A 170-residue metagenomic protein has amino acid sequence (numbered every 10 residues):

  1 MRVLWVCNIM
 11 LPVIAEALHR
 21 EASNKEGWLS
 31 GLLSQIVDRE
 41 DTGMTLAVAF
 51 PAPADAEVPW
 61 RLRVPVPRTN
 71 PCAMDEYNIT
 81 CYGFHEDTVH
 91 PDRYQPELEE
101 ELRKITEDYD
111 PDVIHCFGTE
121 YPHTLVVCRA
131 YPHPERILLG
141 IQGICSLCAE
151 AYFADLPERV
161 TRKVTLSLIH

Functional and structural regions predicted by a protein language model:
M1-R68, T80: N-terminal subdomain of nucleotide-sugar transferases
V3-L4, V113, Y131-S167: Active-site proximal beta-strand in glycosyltransferases
N8, E86, G118, I141-C145: Histidine-centered beta-alpha loop that forms part of the nucleotide-sugar donor binding/catalytic region in diverse
A15-E16, V58-P59, T124-C128, A149-E150: Short glycine-/acidic-enriched loop or helix-start segments at secondary-structure transitions that form or flank
T45-Y109: A conserved catalytic-core segment of Leloir-type glycosyltransferases
A52-D55, G118-P122: Short beta->alpha connector loops
I105-Y121, V127: Short N-terminal targeting/anchoring amphipathic segment
H170: Conserved small/polar residues in nucleotide/adenosyl-binding loops
